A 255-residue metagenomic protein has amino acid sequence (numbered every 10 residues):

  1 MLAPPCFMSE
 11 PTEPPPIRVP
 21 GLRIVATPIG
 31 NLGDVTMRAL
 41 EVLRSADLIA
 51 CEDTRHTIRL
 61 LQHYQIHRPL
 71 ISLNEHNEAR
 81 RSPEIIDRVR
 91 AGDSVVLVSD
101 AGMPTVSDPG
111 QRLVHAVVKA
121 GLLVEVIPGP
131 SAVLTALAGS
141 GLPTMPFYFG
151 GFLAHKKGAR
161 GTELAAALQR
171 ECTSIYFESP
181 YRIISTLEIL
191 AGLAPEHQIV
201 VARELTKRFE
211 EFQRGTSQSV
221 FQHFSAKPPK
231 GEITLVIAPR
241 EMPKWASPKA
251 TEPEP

Functional and structural regions predicted by a protein language model:
P4-E75: Glycine-rich, flexible N-terminal cofactor/catalytic loop recognition
S9-P11, V19, S94, C172-P255: A contiguous loop/helix-start segment that scaffolds small-molecule binding in enzyme catalytic cores
L43-I49, G121-V124, T173-S174: Short active-site oxyanion
C51-E52, D108, F177: Short beta-strand scaffold positions
R55-T57, G102-M103, A132, R182 (+1 more regions): Alpha-helix capping/helix-boundary segments
I71-N74, S82-S131: Glycine/small-residue-rich loop that forms an oxyanion/phosphate-binding "nest" at active or ligand-binding sites
L73-A79, L153-K156: Conserved helicase motor
R112-R170: Class I SAM-dependent methyltransferase SAM-binding "motif I" and its flanking Rossmann-like core
